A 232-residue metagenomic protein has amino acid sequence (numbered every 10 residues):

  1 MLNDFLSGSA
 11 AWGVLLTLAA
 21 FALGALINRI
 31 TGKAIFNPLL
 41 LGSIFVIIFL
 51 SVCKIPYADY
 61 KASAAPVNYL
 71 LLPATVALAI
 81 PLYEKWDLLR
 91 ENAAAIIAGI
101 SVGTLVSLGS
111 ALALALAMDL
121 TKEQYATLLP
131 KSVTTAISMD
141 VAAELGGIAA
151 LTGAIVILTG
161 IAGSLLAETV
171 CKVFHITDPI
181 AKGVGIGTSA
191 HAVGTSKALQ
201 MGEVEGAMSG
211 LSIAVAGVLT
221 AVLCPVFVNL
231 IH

Functional and structural regions predicted by a protein language model:
L2-Y83, L88-G99, G103: Helical membrane-embedded segments and adjacent short helical loop/helix-boundary regions of multi-pass membrane
G8-S9, A95-A98, E123-Q124, P179 (+1 more regions): A short, structure-level motif marking secondary-structure boundaries and short turns
G13, T17-L26, S43, I47 (+8 more regions): Transmembrane alpha-helical segments of multi-pass membrane transport proteins and ion-pumping complexes
A20, A25, Y69, P73 (+7 more regions): Generic hydrophobic alpha-helical membrane-segment signal
N28-K33, K54, G147, C171-I176 (+5 more regions): Generic secondary-structure signature for well-ordered alpha-helical cores
T31-I35, P56-Y57, K61, D87-L88 (+5 more regions): Membrane-interfacial segments
K85-I161: Internal active-site segments that recognize and position negatively charged phosphoryl groups and nucleotide moieties
Q124-L151, I155-T159, V173, T177-V215: Alpha-helical membrane segments and immediately flanking helix-loop junctions that form or couple to the substrate/ion
